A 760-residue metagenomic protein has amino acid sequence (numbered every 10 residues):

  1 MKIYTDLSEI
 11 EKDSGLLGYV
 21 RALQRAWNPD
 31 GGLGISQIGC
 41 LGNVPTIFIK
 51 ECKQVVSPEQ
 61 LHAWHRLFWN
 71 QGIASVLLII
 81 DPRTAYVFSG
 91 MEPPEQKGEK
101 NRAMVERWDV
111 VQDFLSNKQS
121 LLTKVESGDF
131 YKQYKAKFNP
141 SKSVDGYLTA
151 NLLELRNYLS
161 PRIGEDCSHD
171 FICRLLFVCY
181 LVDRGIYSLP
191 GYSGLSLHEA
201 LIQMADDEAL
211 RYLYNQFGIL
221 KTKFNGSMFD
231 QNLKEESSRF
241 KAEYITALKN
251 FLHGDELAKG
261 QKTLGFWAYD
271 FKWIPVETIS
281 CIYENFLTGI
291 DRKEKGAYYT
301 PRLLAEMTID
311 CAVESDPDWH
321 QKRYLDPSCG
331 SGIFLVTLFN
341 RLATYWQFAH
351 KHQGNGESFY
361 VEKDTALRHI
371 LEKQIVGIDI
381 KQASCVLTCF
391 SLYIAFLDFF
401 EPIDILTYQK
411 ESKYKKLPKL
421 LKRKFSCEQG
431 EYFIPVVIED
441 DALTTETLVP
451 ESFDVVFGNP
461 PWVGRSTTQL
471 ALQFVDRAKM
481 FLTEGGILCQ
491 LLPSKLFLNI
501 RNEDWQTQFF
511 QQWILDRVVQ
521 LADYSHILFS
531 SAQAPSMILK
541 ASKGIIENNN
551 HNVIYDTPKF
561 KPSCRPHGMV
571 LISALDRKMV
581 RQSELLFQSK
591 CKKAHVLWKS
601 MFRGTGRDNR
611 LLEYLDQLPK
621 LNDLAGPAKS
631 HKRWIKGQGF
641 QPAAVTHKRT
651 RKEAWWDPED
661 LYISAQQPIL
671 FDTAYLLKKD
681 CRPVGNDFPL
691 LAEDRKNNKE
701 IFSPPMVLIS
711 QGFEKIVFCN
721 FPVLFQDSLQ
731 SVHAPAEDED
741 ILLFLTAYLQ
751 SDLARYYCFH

Functional and structural regions predicted by a protein language model:
M1-Y180, G185, A242-S280, G289 (+2 more regions): Short, basic/polar, glycine-containing "phosphate-handling" surface segments that engage DNA
K53-H65, N70, V76, L472 (+2 more regions): Polybasic, glycine- and aromatic-enriched phosphate-binding surface used to engage nucleic acids
T84, P94-K97, A103, I186 (+11 more regions): Signature of N6-adenine DNA methyltransferases within the class I
S127-L189, E235-I370, I380-S384, D404 (+5 more regions): Class I S-adenosyl-L-methionine
C179, R184-Q231, S328-L338: Extended, well-ordered alpha-helical scaffold/bundle regions in very large, multi-domain proteins
G191-L197, R341-K373, F396-G430: Flexible phosphate/Mg2+-sensing switch loops adjacent to catalytic phosphate-binding sites
I375-I378: Conserved SAM-binding motif I beta-strand of class I
T388: Conserved SAM-binding loop
